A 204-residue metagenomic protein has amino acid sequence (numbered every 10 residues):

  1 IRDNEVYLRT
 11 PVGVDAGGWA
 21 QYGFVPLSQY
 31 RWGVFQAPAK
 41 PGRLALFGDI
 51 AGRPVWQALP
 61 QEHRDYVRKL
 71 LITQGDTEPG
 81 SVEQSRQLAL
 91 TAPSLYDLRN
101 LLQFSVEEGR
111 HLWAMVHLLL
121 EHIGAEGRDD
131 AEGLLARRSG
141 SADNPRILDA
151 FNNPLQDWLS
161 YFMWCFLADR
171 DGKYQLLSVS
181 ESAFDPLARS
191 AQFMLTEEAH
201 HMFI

Functional and structural regions predicted by a protein language model:
I1-R99, E121-L155, L159: Terminal targeting/low-complexity segments that flank the catalytic cores of oxidoreductases
R31, Q36, G48, G52-V55 (+3 more regions): Broad hydrophobic/π-residue packing in well-ordered secondary structure
Q74-V82, F104-L119, S139-N144, F162-K173 (+1 more regions): Alpha-helical transition-metal enzyme core signature, strongest for iron centers
Q87-R99, Y174-F193: Inter-helical turn/loop segments and adjacent helix faces that build the functional surface of alpha-helical bundle
L90-P93, G109-V116, L120-G127, L177-F184 (+2 more regions): Hydrophobic/aromatic-lined pockets within catalytic cores
L155-W158, F162-D169, S180, F184-L187 (+1 more regions): Short capping loops/turns at secondary-structure boundaries
